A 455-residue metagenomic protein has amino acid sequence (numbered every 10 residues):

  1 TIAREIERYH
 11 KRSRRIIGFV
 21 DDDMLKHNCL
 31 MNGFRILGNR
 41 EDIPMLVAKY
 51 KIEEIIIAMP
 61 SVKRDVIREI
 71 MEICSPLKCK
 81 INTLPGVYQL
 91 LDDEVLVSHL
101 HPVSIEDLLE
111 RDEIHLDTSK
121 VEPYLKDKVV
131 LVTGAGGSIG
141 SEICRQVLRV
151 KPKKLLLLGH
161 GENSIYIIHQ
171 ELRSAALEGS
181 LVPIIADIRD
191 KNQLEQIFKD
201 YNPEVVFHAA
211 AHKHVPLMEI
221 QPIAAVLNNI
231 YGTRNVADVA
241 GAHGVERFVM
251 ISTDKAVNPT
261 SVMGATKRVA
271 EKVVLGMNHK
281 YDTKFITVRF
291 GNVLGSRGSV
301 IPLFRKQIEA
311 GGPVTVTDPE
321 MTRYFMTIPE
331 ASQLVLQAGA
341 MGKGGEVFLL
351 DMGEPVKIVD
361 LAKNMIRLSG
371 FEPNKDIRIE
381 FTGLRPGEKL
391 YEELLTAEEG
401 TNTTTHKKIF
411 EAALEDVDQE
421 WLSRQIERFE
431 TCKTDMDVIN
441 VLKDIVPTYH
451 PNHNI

Functional and structural regions predicted by a protein language model:
T1-T83, V87-L90, N163-I167, S174 (+2 more regions): A solvent-exposed beta-alpha-beta segment
R40, I67-V129, G241: Flexible, Lys/Arg-rich cytosolic regulatory linkers and terminal tails that connect or flank
V47, K51-E53, P152-K153, F198-F207 (+2 more regions): Proline-aspartate-enriched helix->loop->beta-strand connector
L77, D92-D93, N202, H208 (+2 more regions): Conserved Rossmann-fold NAD(P)-dependent oxidoreductase catalytic core, especially the SDR/UDP-sugar
S98-E106, E110-N202: N-terminal Rossmann/SDR dinucleotide-binding element
H115, K120-Y124, K272, G276-N292 (+1 more regions): Strand-loop microenvironment adjacent to phosphate/nucleotide-handling motifs in alpha/beta enzyme folds
P183, A225, F285-V288: Hydrophobic/aromatic anchor residues within beta-strands of the central parallel beta-sheet of Rossmann-like
I185, L227, F381: Conserved residues in the N-terminal Rossmann fold of short-chain dehydrogenase/reductase
